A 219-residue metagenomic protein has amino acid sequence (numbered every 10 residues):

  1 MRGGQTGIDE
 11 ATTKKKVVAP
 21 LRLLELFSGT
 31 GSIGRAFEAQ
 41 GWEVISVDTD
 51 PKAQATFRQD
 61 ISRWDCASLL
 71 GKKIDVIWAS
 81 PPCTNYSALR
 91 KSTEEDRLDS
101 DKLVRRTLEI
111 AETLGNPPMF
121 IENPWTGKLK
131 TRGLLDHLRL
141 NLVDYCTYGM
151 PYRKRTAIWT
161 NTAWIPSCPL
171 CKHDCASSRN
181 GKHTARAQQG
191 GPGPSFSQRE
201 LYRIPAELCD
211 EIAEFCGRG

Functional and structural regions predicted by a protein language model:
M1-G219: Conserved active-site and SAM-binding loop architecture of S-adenosyl-L-methionine-dependent nucleic-acid
